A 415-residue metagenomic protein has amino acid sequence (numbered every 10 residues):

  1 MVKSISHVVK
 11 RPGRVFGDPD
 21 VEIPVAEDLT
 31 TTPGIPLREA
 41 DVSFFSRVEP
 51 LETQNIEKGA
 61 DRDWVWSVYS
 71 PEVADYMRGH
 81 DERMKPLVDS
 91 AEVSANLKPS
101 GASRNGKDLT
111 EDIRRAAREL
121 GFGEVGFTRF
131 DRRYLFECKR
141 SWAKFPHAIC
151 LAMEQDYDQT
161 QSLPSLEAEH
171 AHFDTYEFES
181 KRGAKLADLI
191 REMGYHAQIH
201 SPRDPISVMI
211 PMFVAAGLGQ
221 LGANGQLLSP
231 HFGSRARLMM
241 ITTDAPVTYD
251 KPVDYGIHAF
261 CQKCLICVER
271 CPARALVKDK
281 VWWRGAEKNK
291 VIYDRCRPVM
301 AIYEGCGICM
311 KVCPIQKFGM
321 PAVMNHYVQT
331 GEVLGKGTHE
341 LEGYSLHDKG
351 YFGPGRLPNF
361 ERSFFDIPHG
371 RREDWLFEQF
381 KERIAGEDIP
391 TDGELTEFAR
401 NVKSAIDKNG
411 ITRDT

Functional and structural regions predicted by a protein language model:
M1-S165: Non-catalytic, usually N-terminal nucleic-acid engagement modules in DNA/RNA processing proteins
M1-T31, W282-T415: Flanking helices and flexible, charged tails adjoining ferredoxin-like Fe-S electron-transfer domains in multi-subunit
R11-R14, R38, R47, R62 (+20 more regions): Arginine residue identity/basic-tract feature
V15, P19, P36, T128 (+5 more regions): Compositionally biased, intrinsically disordered low-complexity regions
T30-T32, T53, T110, T128 (+9 more regions): Residue-identity detector for threonine
S70-V73, K107, D254, T338 (+1 more regions): Short, structured coil/loop segments at alpha-helix boundaries
S103, R114, G123-G335: Catalytic cores of enzyme domains
